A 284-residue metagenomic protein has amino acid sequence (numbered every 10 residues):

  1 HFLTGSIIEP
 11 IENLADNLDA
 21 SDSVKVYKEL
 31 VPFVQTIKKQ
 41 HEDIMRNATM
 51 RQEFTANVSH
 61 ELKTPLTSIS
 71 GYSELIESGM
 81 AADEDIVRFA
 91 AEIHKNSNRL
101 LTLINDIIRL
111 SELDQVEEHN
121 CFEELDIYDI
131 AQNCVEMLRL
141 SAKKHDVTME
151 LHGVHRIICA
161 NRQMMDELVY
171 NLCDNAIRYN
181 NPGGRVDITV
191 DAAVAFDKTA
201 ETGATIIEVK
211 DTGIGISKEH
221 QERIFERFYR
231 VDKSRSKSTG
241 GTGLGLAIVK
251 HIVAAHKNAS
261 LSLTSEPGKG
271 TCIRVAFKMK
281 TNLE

Functional and structural regions predicted by a protein language model:
H1-T55, S70-E77, A82, E112 (+6 more regions): Membrane-proximal HAMP signal-relay module
K95-L100: Short alpha-helical segment of the dimerization/phosphotransfer core of two-component systems
Q115-N120, G153, I157-N161: Conserved micro-motifs of the catalytic ATP-binding
C121-R139, A192: A conserved beta-strand-to-alpha-helix junction within the catalytic ATP-binding
I127, G215-E226: Short helix N-cap motif at coil->helix boundaries in the Bergerat
S141-L151: Short conserved segments within the C-terminal catalytic ATPase subdomain
A176-I177: Short helix-loop "hinge" at the ATP-lid/N-box region of the Bergerat-fold HATPase_c
K257-T264: Glycine-rich ATP-binding loops of the HATPase_c
